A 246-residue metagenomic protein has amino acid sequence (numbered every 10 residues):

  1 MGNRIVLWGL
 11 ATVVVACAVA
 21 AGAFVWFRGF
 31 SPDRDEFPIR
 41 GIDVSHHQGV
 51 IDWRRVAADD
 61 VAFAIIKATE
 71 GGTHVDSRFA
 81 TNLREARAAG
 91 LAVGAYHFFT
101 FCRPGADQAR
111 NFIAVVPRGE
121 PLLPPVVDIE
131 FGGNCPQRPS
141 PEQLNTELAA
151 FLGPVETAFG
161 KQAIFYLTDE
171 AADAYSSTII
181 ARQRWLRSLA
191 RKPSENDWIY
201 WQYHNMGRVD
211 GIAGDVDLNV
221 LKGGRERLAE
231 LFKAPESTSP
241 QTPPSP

Functional and structural regions predicted by a protein language model:
M1-V19: N-terminal Sec-pathway targeting helices
C17-R34: Membrane-interface motif at the C-terminal end of an N-terminal transmembrane signal
D33-G49, R54, I179-P246: Functionally critical loop-and-helix segments that line ligand-binding/catalytic clefts of soluble enzyme domains
R34-V50, A68-A150, E156-A158: Substrate-binding cleft of extracellular glycoside hydrolase catalytic domains
V56-D59, E70: Membrane-interface segments at or immediately adjacent to transmembrane helices that form the boundary between
F63: Calponin-homology-like cytoskeleton-binding modules and closely related N-terminal microtubule-contacting segments
T73, C102, A172, P193 (+1 more regions): Flexible, glycine-rich phosphate/dinucleotide-binding loops and adjacent beta-alpha linkers at cofactor/substrate
P124-D197: Catalytic domains of cell-wall/extracellular-matrix polysaccharide-remodeling enzymes, centered on de-N-acetylation
